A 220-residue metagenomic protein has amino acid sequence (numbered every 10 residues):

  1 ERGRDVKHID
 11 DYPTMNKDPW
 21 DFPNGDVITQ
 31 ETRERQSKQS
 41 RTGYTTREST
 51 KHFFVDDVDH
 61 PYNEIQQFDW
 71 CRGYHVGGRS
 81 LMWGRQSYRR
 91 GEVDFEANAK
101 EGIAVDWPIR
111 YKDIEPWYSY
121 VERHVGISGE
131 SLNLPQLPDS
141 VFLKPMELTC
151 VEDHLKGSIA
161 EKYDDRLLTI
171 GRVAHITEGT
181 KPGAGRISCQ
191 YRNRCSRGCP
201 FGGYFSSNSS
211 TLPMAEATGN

Functional and structural regions predicted by a protein language model:
E1-K17: Glycine-rich FAD pyrophosphate-binding loop
P23-F54, D59-D69, Y74-H75, G84-D94 (+1 more regions): Conserved redox-cofactor binding core of oxidoreductases
